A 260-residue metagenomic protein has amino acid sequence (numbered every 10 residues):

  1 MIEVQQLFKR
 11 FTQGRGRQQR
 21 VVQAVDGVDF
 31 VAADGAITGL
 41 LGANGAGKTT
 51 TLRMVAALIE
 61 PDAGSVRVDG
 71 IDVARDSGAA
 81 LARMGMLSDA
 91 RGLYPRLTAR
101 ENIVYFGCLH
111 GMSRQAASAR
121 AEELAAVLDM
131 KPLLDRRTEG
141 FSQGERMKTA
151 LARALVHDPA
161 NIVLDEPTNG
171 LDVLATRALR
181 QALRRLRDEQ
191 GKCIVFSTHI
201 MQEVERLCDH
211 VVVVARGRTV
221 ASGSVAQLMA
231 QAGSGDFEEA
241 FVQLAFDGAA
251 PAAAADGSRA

Functional and structural regions predicted by a protein language model:
V104, C108, Q115-L133: Conserved ABC ATPase "signature" region
D158: Conserved catalytic motifs of ABC-family nucleotide-binding domains
I162-E166: Catalytic Walker B motif of ABC-type/P-loop ATPase nucleotide-binding domains
R177-Q190: Helical segment within the ABC ATPase nucleotide-binding domain
S222-G223: ABC ATPase "signature
